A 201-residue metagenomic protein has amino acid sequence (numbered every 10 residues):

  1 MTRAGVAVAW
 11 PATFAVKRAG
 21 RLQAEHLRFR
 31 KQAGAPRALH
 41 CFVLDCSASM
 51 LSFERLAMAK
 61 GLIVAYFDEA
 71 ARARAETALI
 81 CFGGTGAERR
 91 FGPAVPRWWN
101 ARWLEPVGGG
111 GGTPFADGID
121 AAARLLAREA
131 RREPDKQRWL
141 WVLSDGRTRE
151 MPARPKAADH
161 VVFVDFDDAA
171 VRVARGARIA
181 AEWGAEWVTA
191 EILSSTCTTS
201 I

Functional and structural regions predicted by a protein language model:
M1-C41, S49-R55, A73: Acidic, polar low-complexity linker/tail segments
G5-A9, A35-A38, E54, M58-G61 (+2 more regions): Charged, alpha-helix-enriched surfaces in structured cytosolic catalytic cores of large nucleotide-utilizing machines
K17, E69, V107, L125-E129 (+3 more regions): Conserved, well-folded catalytic cores of nucleic-acid-processing and energy-transducing macromolecular machines
A35-P93, G118-A121, R138-L143: Von Willebrand factor
A87, R97-R138, R147, D165-A174: Von Willebrand factor
P96-W98, A181-E182: Short, hinge-like loop/turn segments at secondary-structure boundaries
G146-E191: VWA/integrin I-like adhesion module and closely mimicked acidic/polar interface patches used
S194-I201: C-terminal "exit" segments of structured domains
